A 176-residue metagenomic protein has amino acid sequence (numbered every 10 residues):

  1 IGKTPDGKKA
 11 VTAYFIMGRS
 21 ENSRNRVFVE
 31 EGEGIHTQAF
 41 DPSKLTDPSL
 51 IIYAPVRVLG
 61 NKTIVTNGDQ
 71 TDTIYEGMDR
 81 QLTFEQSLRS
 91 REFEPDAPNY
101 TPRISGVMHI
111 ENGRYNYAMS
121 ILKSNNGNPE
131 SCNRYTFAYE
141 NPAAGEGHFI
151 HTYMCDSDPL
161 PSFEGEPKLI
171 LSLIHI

Functional and structural regions predicted by a protein language model:
I1-E85, P129-G145, H151-T152: N-terminus-centric sequence/structural signature that marks the extreme N-terminus and adjacent "lid/interface" module
S20-S23, S43, S49, T66 (+8 more regions): Generic serine detector
A54, A97, T101, N128 (+3 more regions): Intrinsic-disorder/low-complexity coil detector
Q70-C132: Short histidine
N99-P102, E111-N112, P142-H148, C155: Short gly/pro-enriched beta-turn/loop segments at secondary-structure junctions
G145-G147, H151-S172: A conserved mid-domain beta-alpha-beta active-site/ligand-binding segment of alpha/beta enzyme cores
I174-I176: Conserved small/polar residues in nucleotide/adenosyl-binding loops
